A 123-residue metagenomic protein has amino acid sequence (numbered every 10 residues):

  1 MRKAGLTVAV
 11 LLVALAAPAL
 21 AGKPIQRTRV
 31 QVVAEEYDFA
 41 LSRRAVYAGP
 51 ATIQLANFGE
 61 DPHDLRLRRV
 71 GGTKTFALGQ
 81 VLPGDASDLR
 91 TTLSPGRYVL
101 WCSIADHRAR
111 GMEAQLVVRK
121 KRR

Functional and structural regions predicted by a protein language model:
M1-L6: Bacterial N-terminal signal peptides that target proteins for export
T7-A16: Bacterial N-terminal signal peptides
G22-V33, D38, V81-R123: Extracellular/periplasmic metallocenter environments
Q26, G49, G59-H63, R110-M112: Short loop/turn segments at connectors of secondary-structure elements within structured domains
L41-S42, F76: Surface-exposed, proline-enriched loop/turn segments that connect beta strands in immunoglobulin-like
S42-D61, S87-W101: Beta-strand cores of secreted/periplasmic/IMS beta-sandwich domains, seen most often in copper-related folds
D64-R68: Beta-strand signatures of extracellular beta-sandwich domains
G72-L78: Surface-exposed loop/edge segments in extracytoplasmic proteins
